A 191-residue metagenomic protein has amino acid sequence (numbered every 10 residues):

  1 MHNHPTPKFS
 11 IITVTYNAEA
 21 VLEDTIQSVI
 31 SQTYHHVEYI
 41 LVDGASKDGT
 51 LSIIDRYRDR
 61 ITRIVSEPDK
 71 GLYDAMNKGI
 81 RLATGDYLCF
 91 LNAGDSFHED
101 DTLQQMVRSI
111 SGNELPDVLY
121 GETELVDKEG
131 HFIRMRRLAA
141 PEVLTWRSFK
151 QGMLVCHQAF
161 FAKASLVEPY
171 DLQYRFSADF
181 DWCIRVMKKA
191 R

Functional and structural regions predicted by a protein language model:
M1-S31: N-proximal low-complexity "stem/linker" segments adjacent to membrane-targeting elements
P7-S10, E38, D181: Cell-envelope/extracellular polymer assembly enzymes that use nucleotide-activated donors
N17, V29, G44-A45, G49 (+1 more regions): Conserved short acidic donor-positioning loop in nucleotide-sugar-dependent glycosyltransferases
H35, D43-S52, N92: A conserved acidic beta->alpha catalytic loop
S66-A83: Glycine-rich, basic loop-to-helix element that forms the pyrophosphate-binding segment of sugar-nucleotide handling
L88: Short aromatic/hydrophobic "clamp" motif used to bind/position activated sugar donors
D100-I133: Conserved donor NDP-sugar-binding/catalytic core segment of glycosyltransferases
G121, M135-R191: Conserved nucleotide-sugar donor-binding catalytic segment
